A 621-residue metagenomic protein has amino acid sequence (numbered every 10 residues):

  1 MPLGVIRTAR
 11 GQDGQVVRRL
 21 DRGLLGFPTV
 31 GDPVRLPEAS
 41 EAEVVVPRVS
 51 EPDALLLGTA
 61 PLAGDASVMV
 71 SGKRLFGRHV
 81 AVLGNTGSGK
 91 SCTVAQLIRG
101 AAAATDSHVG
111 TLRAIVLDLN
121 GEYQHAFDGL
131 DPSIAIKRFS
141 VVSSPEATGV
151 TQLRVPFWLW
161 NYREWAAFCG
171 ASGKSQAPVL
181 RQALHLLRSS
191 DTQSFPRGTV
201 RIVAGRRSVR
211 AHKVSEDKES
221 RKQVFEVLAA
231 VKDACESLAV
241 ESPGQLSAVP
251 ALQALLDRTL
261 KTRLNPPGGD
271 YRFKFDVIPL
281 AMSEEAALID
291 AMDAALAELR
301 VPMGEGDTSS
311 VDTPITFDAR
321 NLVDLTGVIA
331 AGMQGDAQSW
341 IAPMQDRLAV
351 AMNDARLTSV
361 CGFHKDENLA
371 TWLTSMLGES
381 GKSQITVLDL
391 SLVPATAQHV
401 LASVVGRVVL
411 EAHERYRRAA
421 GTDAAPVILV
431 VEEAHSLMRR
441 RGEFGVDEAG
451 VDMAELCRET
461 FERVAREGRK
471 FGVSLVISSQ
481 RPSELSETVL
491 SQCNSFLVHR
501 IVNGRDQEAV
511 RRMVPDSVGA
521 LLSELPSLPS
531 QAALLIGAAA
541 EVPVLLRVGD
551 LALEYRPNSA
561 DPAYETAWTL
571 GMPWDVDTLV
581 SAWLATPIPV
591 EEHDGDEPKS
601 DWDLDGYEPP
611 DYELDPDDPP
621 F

Functional and structural regions predicted by a protein language model:
M1-V46: Interdomain "pre-motor" coupling segment immediately N-terminal to P-loop NTPase/helicase cores
V49-F76, A81, N353, C361-T386: The Walker A/P-loop phosphate-binding site
L56-S143, V409-E411, L535, A567 (+1 more regions): Glycine-rich phosphate-binding loop of nucleotide-binding enzymes
V82, T86, P394, E467 (+1 more regions): The conserved Walker
L117, V431, S478-S479: Hydrophobic residues in beta-strands of the RecA-like P-loop NTPase core, especially within AAA+ ATPase
G121-A126, P156-E455, E459-T460: P-loop NTPase motor domains
A171, E455-R458, E462-G549: Conserved ATP-driven motor cores of ASCE-family P-loop NTPases powering translocation/secretion/packaging/pilus
A254-P266, S530-F621: Conserved P-loop NTPase motor module
